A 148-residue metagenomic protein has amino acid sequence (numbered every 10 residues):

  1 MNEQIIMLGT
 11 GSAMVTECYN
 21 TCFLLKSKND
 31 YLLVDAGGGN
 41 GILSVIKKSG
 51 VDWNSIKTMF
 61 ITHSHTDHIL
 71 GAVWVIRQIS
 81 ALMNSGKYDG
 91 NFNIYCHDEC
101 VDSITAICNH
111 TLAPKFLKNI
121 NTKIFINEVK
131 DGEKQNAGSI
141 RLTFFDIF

Functional and structural regions predicted by a protein language model:
M1-S49: Conserved beta-strand hairpin/beta-sheet module of binuclear metal-dependent hydrolase folds, prominently
T10-A13, A81-L82, I147: Short beta-turn/strand-loop junction motif enriched in small, turn-promoting residues
V15, L24, G50, N84-G86 (+2 more regions): Short secondary-structure boundary/capping segments
Y19, A72-V73, I107: Conserved strand-to-helix beginnings and helix N-cap segments that scaffold or border functional pockets
S27-D30, S80, E99: Short loop segments at secondary-structure junctions
G38-G39, H65, C100, D131: A generic "binding-loop/recognition-motif" signal
N40-Y95: Active-site metal-binding motif and surrounding structural segment of the metallo-beta-lactamase
G90-F148: Metallo-beta-lactamase
